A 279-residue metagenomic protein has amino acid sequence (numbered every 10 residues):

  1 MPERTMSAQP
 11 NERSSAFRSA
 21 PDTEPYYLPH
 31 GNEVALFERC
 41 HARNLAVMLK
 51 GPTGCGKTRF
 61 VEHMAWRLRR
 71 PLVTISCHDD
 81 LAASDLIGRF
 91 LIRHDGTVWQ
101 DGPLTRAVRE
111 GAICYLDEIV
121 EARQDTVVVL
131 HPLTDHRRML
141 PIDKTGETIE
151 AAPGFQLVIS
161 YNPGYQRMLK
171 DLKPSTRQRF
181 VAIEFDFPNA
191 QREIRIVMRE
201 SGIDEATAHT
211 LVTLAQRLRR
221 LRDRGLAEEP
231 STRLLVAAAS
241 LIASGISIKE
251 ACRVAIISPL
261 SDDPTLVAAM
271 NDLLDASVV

Functional and structural regions predicted by a protein language model:
P2-H209, T213, D275-V279: AAA+ P-loop NTPase catalytic core and its hallmark functional loops
P21-E24, I248-V279: C-terminal engagement/docking regions of AAA+ P-loop ATPases
D80, A190, G245-K249, V267: Alpha-helix initiation and N-capping motif
I194, S201-P259: Conserved AAA+ ATPase small/helical "lid" subdomain
